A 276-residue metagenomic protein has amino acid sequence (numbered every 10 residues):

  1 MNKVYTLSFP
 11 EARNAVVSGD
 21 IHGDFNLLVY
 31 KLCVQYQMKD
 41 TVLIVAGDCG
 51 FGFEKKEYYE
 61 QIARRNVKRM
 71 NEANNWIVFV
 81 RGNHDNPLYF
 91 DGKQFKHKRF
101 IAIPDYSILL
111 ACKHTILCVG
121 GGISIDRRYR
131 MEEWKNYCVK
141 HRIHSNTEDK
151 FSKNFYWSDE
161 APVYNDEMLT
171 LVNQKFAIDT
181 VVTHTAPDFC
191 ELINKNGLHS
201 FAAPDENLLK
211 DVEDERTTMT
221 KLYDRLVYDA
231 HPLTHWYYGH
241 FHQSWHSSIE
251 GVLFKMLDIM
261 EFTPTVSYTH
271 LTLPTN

Functional and structural regions predicted by a protein language model:
M1-L7: Short glycine- and acidic-rich boundary segments immediately preceding or forming the N-terminal edge of structured
L7-V16, I108-C118, T180, I249-V252: Beta-strand-turn-beta hairpins that frame and shape the catalytic cleft of phosphate-ester-processing enzymes
A12, M38-D40, N74, K113 (+3 more regions): A general structural motif
S18, G23-C112, S200-A202, V212-E215 (+1 more regions): Core catalytic region of metal-dependent phosphoesterases/phosphodiesterases, especially metallo-beta-lactamase-like
H22-G23, C49-G52, H84-N86, G121-I125 (+3 more regions): Short, solvent-exposed loop/turn segments at secondary-structure junctions
W76-V80, F95-K98, F189-S267: Conserved beta-sheet core of the metallophosphoesterase superfamily
H114-T218: Active-site-proximal loop/helix segment associated with metal-binding centers of metalloenzymes
T269-T275: Conserved small/polar residues in nucleotide/adenosyl-binding loops
